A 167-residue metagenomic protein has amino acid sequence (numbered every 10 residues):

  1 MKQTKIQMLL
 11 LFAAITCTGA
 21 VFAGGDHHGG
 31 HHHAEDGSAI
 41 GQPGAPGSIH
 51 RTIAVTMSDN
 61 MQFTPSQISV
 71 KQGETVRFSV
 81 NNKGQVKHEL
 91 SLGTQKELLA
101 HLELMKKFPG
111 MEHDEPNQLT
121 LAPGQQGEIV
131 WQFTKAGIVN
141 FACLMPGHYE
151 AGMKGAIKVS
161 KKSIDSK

Functional and structural regions predicted by a protein language model:
M1-L10: Bacterial N-terminal signal peptides that target proteins for export
L10-L11, V21: Cleavable N-terminal signal peptides
G24-H31, Q62, E115-K167: Extracellular/periplasmic metallocenter environments
G24-T56, E97-G110, H148-K167: Extracytoplasmic/periplasmic copper-protein system
A45-T75: N-terminal edge beta-strand
A54, E89-G93: Beta-strand signatures of extracellular beta-sandwich domains
V80-N82: Asparagine-centered strand-capping/turn motif at beta-strand->loop junctions
